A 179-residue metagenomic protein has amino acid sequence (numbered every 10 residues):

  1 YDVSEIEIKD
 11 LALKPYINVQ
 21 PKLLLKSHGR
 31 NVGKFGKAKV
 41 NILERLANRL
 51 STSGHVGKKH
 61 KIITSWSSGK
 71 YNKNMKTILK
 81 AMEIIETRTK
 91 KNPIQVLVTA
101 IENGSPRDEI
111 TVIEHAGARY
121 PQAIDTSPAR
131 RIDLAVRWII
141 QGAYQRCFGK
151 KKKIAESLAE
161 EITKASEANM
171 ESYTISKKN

Functional and structural regions predicted by a protein language model:
Y1-N179: Strongly charged
